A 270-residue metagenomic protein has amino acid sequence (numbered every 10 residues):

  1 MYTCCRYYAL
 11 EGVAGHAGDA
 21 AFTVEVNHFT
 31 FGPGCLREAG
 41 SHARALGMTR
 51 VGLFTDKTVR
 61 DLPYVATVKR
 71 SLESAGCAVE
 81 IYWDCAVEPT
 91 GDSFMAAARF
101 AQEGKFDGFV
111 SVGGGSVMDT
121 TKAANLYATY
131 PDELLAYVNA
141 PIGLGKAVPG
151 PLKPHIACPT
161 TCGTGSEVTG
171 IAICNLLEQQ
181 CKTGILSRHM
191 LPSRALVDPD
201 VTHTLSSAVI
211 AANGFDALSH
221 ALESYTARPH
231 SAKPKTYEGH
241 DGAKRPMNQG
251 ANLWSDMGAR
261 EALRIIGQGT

Functional and structural regions predicted by a protein language model:
M1-I81: An N-terminal, well-structured beta->alpha segment
N27, Y130-G242, M247: A glycine/threonine-rich phosphate-anchoring loop and its flanking beta-alpha core in nucleotide/phosphate-binding
F29-P33, R37, A45, L62 (+5 more regions): Electropositive phosphate-/nucleotide-binding environments in soluble metabolic enzymes
G40, K69, E80, M95-A98 (+4 more regions): Predominant activation on well-ordered alpha-helical scaffold segments within soluble catalytic domains
G52-L53, G108-V110, I156: Conserved beta-strand elements of the Class I
R60-L134: N-terminal small/polar loop signature for handling phosphorylated ligands or for N-terminal nucleophile
T226, E238-T270: A conserved active-site cap/scaffold subdomain adjacent to cofactor or substrate pockets
